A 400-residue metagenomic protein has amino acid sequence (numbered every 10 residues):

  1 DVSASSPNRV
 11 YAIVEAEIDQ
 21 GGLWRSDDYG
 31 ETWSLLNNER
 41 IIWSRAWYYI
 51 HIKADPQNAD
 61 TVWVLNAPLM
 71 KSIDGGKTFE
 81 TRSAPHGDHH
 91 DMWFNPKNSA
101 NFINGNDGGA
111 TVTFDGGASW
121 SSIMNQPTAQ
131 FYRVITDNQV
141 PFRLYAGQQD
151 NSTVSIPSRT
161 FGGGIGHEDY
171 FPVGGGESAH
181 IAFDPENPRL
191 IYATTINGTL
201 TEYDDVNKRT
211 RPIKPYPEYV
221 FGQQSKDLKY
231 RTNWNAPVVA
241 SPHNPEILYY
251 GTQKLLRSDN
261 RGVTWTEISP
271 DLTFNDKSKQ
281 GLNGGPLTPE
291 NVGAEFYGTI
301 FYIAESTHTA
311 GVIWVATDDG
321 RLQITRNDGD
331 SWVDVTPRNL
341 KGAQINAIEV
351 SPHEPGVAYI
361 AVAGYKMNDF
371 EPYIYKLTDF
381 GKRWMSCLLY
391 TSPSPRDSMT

Functional and structural regions predicted by a protein language model:
D1-S392, R396-S398: Beta-propeller blade termini and top-face loops
